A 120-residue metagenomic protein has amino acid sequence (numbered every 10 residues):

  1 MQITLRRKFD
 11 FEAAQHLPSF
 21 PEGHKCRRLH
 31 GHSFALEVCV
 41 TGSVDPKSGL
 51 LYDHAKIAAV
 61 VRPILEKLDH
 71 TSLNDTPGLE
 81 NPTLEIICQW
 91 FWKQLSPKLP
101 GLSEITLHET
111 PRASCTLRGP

Functional and structural regions predicted by a protein language model:
M1-P120: Charge-rich, low-complexity N-terminal segments
